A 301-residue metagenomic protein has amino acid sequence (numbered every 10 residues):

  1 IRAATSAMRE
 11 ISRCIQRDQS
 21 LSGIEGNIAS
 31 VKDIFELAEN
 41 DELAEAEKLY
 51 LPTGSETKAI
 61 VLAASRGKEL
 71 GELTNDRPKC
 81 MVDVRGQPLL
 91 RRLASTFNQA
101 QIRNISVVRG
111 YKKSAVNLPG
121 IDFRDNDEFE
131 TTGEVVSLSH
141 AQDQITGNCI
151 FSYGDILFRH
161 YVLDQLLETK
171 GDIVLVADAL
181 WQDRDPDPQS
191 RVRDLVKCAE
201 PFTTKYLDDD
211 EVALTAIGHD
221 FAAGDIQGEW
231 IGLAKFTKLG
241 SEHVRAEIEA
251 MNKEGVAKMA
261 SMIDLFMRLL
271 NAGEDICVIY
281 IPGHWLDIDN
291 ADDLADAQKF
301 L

Functional and structural regions predicted by a protein language model:
C14-P52: Long, charge-rich, low-complexity alpha-helical segments
D41-N75: N-terminal nucleotide-binding beta1-loop-alpha1 segment
K58-V61, L90, I105: Hydrophobic targeting segments
Q87-I102: A short, N-terminal amphipathic alpha-helix
S114-L195: Conserved beta-loop-beta/alpha segment of the NTase-like Rossmann-fold superfamily that binds/positions NTPs
R159-M251: Conserved core of the sugar-phosphate nucleotidyltransferase
M267-I279: Catalytic donor-sugar/metal-binding loop of nucleotide-sugar-dependent glycosyltransferases
I276-Y280, L286-D289: Conserved active-site beta-strand element of glycosyltransferases/polysaccharide synthases
